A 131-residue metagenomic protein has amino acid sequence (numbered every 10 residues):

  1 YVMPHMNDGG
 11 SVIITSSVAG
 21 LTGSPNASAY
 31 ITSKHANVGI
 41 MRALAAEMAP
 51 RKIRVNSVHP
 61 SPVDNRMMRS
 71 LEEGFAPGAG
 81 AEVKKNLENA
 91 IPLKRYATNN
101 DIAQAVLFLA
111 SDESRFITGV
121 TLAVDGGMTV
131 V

Functional and structural regions predicted by a protein language model:
P4, A46-P50, R115: Alpha-helical segment proximal to the catalytic Tyr-Lys
I13, V55-V58, M68, G119 (+1 more regions): Hydrophobic structural elements of the Rossmann-like NAD(P)H-binding subdomain that define the short-chain
S17: Residue(s) in the substrate-gating loop at a strand-loop-helix junction that position the organic substrate next
T22, V106-L107, T118-V131: Short C-terminal tail/terminal secondary-structure segment of NAD(P)H-dependent dehydrogenase/reductase domains
T22-S28, P50-R51, K94, D112: Active-site loop immediately N-terminal to the catalytic Tyr-X3-Lys motif of short-chain dehydrogenase/reductase
S33, M41: Active-site helix of classical SDR
V38, V55, P60-G74: Short, flexible catalytic-loop segment of classical short-chain dehydrogenase/reductase
G78-A79, I91-I102, E113: A conserved structural motif in NAD(P)-dependent oxidoreductases
